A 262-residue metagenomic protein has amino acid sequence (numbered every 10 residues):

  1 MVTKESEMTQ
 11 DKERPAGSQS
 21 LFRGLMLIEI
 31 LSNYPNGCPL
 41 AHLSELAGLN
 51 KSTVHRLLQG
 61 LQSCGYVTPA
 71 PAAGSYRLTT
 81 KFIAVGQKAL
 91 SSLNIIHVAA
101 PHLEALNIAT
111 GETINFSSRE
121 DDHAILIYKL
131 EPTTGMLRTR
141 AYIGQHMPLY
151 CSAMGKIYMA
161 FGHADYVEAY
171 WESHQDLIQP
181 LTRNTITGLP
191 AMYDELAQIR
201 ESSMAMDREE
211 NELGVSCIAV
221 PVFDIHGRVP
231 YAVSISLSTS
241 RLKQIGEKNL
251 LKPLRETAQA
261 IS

Functional and structural regions predicted by a protein language model:
V2-H97, E104, Q259-S262: N-terminal helix-turn-helix
G17-L21, L40, S75, T79 (+9 more regions): Short, structured helix-loop boundary elements
S32, G155, M159, H163 (+1 more regions): Short amphipathic alpha-helical signal-transduction/dimerization elements
V67-P69, F116-S117, V222: A structural signal for short hydrophobic beta-strand segments in well-ordered beta-sheet cores
A73, R77-S173: Amphipathic alpha-helical effector-binding/dimerization core of metabolite-sensing transcriptional regulators
M147-L149, I157-F161, Y166-A169, Q179 (+2 more regions): Regulatory sensory and allosteric helical modules in signal-transduction proteins and certain transcription factors
E168-Q179, A258-S262: Cysteine/selenocysteine-centered motifs that mediate thiol-based redox chemistry or coordinate metal-sulfur cofactors
L181-T257: Extended hydrophobic
